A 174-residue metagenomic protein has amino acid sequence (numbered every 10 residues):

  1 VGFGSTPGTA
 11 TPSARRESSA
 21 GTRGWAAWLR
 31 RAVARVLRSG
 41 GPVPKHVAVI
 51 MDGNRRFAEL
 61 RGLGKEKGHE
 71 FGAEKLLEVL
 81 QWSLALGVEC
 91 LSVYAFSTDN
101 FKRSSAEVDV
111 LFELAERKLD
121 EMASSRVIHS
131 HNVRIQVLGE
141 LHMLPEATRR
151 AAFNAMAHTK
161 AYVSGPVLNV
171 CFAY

Functional and structural regions predicted by a protein language model:
V1-Y174: Flexible, compositionally biased loop and terminal segments
